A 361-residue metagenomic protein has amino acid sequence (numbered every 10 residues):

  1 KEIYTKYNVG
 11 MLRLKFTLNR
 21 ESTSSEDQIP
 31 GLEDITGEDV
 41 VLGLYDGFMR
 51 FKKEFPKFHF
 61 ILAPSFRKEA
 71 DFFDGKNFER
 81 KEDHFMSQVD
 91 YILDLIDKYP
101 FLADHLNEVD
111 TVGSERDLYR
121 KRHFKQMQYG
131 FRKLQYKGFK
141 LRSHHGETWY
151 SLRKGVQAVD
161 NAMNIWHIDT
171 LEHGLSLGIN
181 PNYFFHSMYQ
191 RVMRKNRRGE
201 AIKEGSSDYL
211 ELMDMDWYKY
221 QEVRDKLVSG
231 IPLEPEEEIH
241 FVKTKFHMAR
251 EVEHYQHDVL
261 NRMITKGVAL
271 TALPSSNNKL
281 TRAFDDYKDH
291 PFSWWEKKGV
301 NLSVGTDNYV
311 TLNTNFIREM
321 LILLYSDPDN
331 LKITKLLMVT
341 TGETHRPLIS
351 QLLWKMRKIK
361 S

Functional and structural regions predicted by a protein language model:
K1-T17, E21-D27, E33, G37-K53: Alpha-helical scaffold segments that flank or form the walls of functional sites
L18-S22, P64-A70, D110-D117, E147-W149 (+3 more regions): Active-site-proximal loop/turn and secondary-structure-junction residues that shape catalytic pockets, frequently
V41-L62, N77-E108, D117-S143, T148-T170 (+4 more regions): Histidine/acidic residue-rich metal-binding segments in metalloenzymes
P64-F73, P181, V339-P347: Short, conserved secondary-structure transition motifs
K140-S151, E172-G174, L273-N278, V300-I317: Short acidic/histidine-rich active-site segments
H257-K266, I317-R318, I322, S326-S361: Mid-to-C-terminal alpha-helical segments outside catalytic/metal-binding sites
Y287, E296-T314, M320-L331: Active-site/pore-lining binding-face segments in mid-to-C-terminal subdomains
